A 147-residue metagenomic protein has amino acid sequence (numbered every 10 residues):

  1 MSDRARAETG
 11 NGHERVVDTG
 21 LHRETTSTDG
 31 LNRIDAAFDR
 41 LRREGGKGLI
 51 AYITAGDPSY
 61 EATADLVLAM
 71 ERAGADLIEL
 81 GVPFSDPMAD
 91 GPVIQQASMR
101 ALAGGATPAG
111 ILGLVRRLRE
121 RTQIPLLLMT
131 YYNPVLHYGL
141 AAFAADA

Functional and structural regions predicted by a protein language model:
S2-R4, N11, S27-I50: N-terminal amphipathic alpha-helix/helix-capping segment at the start of soluble metabolic enzymes
G30-D35, D86-P92, A106-L114, V135-A141: Active-site-adjacent beta->alpha loops and helix N-cap segments on the catalytic face of soluble alpha/beta enzymes
E44-L49, G74-D76, T122-L126: Short, well-ordered coil/turn segments that N-cap beta-strands
L49-A62, L127-L140: Active-site mouth loops of central-metabolism enzymes
A51, G81, A147: Conserved, mostly hydrophobic/aromatic
D57-Y60, L77-T107, P134: Glycine-rich, proline-tolerant flexible connector loops at the mouths of alpha/beta enzymes
L68-E71, A144: Non-catalytic positions within long, well-ordered alpha-helices that form the structural scaffold/packing of enzyme
V93-L127: Alpha-helix-loop-beta-strand connector modules within alpha/beta enzyme cores
